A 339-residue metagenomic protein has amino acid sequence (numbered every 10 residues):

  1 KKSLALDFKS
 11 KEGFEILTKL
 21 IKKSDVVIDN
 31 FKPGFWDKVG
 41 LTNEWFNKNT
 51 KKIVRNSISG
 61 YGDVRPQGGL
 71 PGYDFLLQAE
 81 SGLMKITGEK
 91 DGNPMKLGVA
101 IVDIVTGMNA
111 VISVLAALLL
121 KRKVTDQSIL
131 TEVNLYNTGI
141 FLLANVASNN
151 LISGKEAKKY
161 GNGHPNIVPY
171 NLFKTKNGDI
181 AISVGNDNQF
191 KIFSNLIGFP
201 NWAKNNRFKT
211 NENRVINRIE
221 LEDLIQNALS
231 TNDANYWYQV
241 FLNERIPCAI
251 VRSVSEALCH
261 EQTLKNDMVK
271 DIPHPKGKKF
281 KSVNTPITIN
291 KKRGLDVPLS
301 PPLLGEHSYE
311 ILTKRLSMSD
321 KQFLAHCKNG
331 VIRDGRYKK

Functional and structural regions predicted by a protein language model:
K2-K48, S230: A structured beta-alpha segment of the ubiquitous adenosine-cofactor-binding alpha/beta core
K23, F35-I180, V184-G185, I192: Active-site-adjacent "lid/gating" segments in soluble enzymes
Q127-Y136, V240, F323-K328: Beta-strand segments within the central parallel beta-sheet cores of soluble alpha/beta enzyme folds
V168-E244, C248: Aromatic-enriched alpha-helical interface/lid elements that frame and gate functional surfaces
L242-N266, D271: Conserved PLP cofactor-binding pocket of PLP-dependent enzymes
H274-A325: Flexible, small-/acidic-enriched active-site or ligand-binding loops
K321-K339: Amphipathic terminal alpha-helices
